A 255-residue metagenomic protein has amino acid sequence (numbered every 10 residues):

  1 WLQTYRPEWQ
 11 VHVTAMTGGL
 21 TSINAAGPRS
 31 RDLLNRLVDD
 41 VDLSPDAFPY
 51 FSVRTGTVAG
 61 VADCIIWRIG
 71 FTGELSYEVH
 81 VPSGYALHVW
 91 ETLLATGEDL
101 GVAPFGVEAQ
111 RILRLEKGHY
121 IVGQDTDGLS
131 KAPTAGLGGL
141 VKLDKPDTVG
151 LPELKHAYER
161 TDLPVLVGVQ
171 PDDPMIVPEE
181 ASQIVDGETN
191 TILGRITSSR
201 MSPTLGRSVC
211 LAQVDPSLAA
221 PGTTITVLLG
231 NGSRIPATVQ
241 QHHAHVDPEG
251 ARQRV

Functional and structural regions predicted by a protein language model:
W1-V255: Conserved, structured C-terminal
